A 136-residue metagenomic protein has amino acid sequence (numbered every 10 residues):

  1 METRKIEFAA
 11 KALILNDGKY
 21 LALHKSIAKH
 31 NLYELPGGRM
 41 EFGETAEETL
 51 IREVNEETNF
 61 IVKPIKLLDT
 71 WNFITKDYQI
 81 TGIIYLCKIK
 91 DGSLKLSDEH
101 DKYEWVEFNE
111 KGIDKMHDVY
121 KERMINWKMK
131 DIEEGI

Functional and structural regions predicted by a protein language model:
M1-Y20: Conserved N-terminal beta-strand and adjoining loop/helix that marks the start of the Nudix/MutT-like hydrolase domain
F8-A10, T81-I83, D101: Change "...and in nucleic-acid phosphodiester-cleaving endonucleases..." to "...and in nucleic-acid processing enzymes
A12, L67, Y85-C87: A structural signal for short, well-ordered beta-strand segments
I14-L15, A22, C87, W105: Conserved hydrophobic "DFG−1" position in protein kinase catalytic cores
N16-E56: Conserved Nudix-box catalytic region and its N-terminal flanking loop in Nudix hydrolases and closely related
F60-D69: A short coil-to-beta-strand element that immediately follows conserved catalytic motifs
F73-S93, F108, D131: Active-site-adjacent beta-strand/loop module that shapes the phosphate/pyrophosphate-binding cleft
L86, K95-K128: NUDIX/MutT-family hydrolases
